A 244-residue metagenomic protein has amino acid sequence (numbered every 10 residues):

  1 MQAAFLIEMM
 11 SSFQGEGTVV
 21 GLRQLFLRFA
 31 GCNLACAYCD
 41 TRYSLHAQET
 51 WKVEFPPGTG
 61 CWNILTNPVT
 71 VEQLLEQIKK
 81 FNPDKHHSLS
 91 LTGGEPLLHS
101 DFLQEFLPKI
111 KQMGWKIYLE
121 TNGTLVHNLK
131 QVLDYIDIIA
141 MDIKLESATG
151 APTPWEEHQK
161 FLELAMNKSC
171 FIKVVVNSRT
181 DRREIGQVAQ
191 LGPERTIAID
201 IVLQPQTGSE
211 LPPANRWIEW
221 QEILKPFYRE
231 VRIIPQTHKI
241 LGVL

Functional and structural regions predicted by a protein language model:
Q2-L45: N-terminal pre-triad scaffold of radical SAM enzymes
A4, Y38-Y135: Conserved Radical SAM active-site core
L6-I7, S12, E16-V19, E54 (+4 more regions): General secondary-structure edge motif
L6-M9, L27, C39, L74 (+3 more regions): Generic structural hydrophobic/aromatic packing signal, biased to beta-strands
Q14, L75-K79, Q190-P193: Generic structural signal for well-ordered alpha-helical scaffold segments
L22-R23, C36, R42-S44, F55-P56 (+4 more regions): General N-terminal targeting signals
K85-S88, L97-L244: Conserved AdoMet/S-adenosylmethionine-binding subsite of the radical SAM
